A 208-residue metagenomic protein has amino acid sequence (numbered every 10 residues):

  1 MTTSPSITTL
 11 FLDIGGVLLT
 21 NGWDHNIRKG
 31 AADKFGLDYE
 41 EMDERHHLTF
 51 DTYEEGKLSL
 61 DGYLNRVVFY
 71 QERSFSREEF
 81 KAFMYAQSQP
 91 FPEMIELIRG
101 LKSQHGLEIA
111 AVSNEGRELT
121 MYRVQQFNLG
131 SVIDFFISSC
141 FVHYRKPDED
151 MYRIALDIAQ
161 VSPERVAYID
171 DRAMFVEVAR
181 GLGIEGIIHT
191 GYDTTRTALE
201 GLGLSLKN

Functional and structural regions predicted by a protein language model:
T2-I7, L12, G116-R117, M121-N208: Asp-based, Mg2+/Mn2+-dependent phosphohydrolase catalytic module
T2-R45, L182: Active-site neighborhood of HAD-like aspartate-dependent phosphohydrolases
T20, A110-N114: Short beta-strand segments
N26-G30, L48, G62, R66 (+8 more regions): Alpha-helical elements of Rossmann-like donor-binding domains used by nucleotide-donor carbohydrate transfer enzymes
F35-H46, E72-A82, L204-N208: Short, surface-exposed acidic
D51-K81: A metal-dependent, Asp-based hydrolase signature
F69, E78-A110, M121, E149 (+1 more regions): Short, acidic loop-to-helix structural element flanking the phosphoryl-transfer center in phosphate-processing enzymes
